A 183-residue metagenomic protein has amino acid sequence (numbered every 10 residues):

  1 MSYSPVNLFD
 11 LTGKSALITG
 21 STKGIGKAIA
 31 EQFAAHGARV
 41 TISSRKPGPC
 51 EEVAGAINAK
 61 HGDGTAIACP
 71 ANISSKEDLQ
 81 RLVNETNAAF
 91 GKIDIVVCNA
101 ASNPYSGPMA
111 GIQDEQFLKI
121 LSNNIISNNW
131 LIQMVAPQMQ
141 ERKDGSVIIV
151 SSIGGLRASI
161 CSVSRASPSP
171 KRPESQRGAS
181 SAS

Functional and structural regions predicted by a protein language model:
M1-L17: Flexible N-terminal pre-Rossmann segment of NAD(P)-dependent oxidoreductases
S15, T22-K23: Conserved glycine-rich cofactor-binding loop
H36-V53: Conserved glycine-rich Rossmann-like NAD(P)H-binding loop of the short-chain dehydrogenase/reductase
P47-G48, P70-L82, D114: The beta1-alpha1 cofactor-binding region of Rossmann-like NAD(H)/NADP(H)-dependent oxidoreductases
G107-M109, Q113-L121: Substrate-binding pocket helix/loop in short-chain dehydrogenase/reductase
I132-Q133: A short, exposed helix-loop element centered on a Lys and neighboring polar residues
S152: Residue(s) in the substrate-gating loop at a strand-loop-helix junction that position the organic substrate next
